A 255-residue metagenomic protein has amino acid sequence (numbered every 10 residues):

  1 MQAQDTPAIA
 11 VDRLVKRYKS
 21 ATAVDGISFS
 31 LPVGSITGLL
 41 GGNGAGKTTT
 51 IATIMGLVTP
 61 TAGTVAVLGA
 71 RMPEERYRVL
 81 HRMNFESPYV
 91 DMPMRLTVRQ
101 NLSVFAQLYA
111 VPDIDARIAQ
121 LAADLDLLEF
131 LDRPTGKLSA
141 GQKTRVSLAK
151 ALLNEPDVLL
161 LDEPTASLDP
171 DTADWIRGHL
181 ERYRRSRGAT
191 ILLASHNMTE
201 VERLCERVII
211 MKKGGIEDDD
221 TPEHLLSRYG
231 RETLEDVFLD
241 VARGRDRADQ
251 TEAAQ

Functional and structural regions predicted by a protein language model:
S103, Q107-F130: Conserved ABC ATPase "signature" region
P134-L138: Conserved ABC ATPase signature
E155: Conserved catalytic motifs of ABC-family nucleotide-binding domains
L159-E163: Catalytic Walker B motif of ABC-type/P-loop ATPase nucleotide-binding domains
D174-S186: Helical segment within the ABC ATPase nucleotide-binding domain
D219-D220: ABC ATPase "signature
